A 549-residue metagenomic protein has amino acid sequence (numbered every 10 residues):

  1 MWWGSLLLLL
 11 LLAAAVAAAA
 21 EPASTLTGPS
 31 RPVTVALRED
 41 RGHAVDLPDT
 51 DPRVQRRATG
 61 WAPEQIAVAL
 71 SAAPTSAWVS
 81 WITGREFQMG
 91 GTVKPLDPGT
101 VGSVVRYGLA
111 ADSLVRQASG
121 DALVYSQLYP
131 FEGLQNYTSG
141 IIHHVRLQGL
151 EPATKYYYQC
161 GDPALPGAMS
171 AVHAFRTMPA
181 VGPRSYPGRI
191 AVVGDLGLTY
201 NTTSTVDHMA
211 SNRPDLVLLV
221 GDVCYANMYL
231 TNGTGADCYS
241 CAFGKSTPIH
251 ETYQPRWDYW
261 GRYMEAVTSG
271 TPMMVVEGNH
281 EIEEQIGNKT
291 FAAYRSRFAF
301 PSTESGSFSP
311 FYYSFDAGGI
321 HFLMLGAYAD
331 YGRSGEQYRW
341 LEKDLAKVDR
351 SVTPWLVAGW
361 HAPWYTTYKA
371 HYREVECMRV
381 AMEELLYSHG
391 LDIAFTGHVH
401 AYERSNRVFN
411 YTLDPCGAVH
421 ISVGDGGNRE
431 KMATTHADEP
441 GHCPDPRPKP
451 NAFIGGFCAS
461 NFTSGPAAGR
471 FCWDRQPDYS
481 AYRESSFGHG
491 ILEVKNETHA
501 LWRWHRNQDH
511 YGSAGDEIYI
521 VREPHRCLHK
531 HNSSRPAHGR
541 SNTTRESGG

Functional and structural regions predicted by a protein language model:
M1-L9: Classical eukaryotic N-terminal signal peptides for Sec-dependent ER targeting/secretion, especially the positively
W2-W3, A18-V104, L109-V115, V124-E132 (+9 more regions): Metal-dependent phosphoesterase/phosphodiesterase active-site architecture
A58-Q65, A72-W78, T83-Q88, R106 (+5 more regions): N-terminal active-site segment of His-dependent metallophosphoesterases
L147-Q148: Hydrophobic core positions of the immunoglobulin-like beta-sandwich fold
Y186, N201-T205, V220, Y253-Y263 (+5 more regions): Stable alpha-helical elements in mature extracytoplasmic
R189-L198, Y225-Y259, Y263, M273 (+4 more regions): The substrate-binding groove and active-site-proximal loops of carbohydrate-active enzymes, especially glycoside
I190-V192, V217-L219, V275-V276, A358 (+1 more regions): Residue-level marker for buried hydrophobic side chains located in beta-strands that build the well-ordered beta-sheet
N212, E265-G270, T412-P415: Short, conserved loop/helix-junction motifs that constitute active-site signature segments in enzyme catalytic cores
